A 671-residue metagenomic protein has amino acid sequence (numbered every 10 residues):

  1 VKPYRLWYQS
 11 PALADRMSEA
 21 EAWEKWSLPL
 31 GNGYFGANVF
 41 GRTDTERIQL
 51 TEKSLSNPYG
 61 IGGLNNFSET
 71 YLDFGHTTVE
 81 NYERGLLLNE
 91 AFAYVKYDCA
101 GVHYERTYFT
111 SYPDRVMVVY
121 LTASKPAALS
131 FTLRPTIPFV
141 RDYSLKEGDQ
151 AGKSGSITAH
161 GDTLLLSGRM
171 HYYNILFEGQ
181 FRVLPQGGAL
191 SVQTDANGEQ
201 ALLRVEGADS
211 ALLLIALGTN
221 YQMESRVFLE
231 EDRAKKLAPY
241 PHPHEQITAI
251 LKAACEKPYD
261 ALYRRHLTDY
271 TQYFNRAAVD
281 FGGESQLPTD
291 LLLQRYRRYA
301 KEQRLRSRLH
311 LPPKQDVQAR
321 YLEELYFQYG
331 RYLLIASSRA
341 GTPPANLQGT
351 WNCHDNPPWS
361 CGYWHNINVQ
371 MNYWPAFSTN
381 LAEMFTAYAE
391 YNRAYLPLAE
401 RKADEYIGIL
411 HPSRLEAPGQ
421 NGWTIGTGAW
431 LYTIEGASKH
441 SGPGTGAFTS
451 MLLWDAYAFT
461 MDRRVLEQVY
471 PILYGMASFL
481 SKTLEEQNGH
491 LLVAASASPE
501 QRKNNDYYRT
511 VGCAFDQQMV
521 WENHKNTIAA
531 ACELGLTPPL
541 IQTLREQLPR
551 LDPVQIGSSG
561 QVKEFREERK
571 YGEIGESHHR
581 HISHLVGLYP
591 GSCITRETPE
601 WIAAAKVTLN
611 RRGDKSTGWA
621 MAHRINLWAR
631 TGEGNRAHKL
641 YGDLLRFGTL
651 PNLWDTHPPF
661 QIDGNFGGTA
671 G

Functional and structural regions predicted by a protein language model:
V1-A437, D455-Y457, Y474, L491 (+3 more regions): Aromatic-residue-lined binding/catalytic grooves and analogous aromatic/hydrophobic interfacial grooves in multimeric
H266-Y273, Y326-Y329, L333, Y388 (+10 more regions): Alpha-helical packing segments of well-folded alpha/beta enzyme cores
V317, W359-Y363, A376, G436-G444 (+7 more regions): Alpha-helix capping and helix-loop boundary segments enriched in small/acidic/polar residues
A340, A497-P499, R630: Active-site-proximal loop/turn and secondary-structure-junction residues that shape catalytic pockets, frequently
W351, N368-V369, P499-N505, E522-T527 (+3 more regions): Short acidic (Asp/Glu) and glycine-rich catalytic loops that position anionic groups and cofactors
I367-F377, G442-W454, F515-N526, S583-S592 (+2 more regions): Well-ordered alpha-helical segments within folded domains of soluble proteins
W454-T460, R464-V465, M476-E486, L540-G575 (+1 more regions): Non-catalytic carbohydrate-binding regions of carbohydrate-active enzymes
G475, F479-A530: Acidic/histidine-rich catalytic neighborhood
